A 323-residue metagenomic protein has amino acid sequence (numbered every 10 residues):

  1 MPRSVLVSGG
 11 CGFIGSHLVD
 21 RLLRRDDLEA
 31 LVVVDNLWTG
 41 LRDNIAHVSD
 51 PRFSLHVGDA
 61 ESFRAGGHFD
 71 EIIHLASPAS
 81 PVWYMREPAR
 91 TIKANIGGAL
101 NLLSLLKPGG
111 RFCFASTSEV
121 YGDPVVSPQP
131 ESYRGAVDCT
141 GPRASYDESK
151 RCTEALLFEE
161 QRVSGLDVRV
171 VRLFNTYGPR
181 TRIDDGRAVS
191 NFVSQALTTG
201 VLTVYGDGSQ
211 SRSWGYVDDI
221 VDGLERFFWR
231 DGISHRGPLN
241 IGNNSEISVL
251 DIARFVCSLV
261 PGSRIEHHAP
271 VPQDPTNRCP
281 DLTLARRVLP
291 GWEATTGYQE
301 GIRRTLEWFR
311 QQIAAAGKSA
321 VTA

Functional and structural regions predicted by a protein language model:
M1-T176, E307-Q312, V321-A323: N-terminal Rossmann-like NAD(P)+-binding domain of SDR-like oxidoreductases, especially those catalyzing
G15, S145, S149, T153 (+4 more regions): Hydrophobic (often cysteine-bearing) scaffold residues that line and stabilize catalytic clefts of nucleotide/cofactor
N36, S77, T117, P179 (+3 more regions): Conserved donor-binding loops in enzymes that form glycosidic bonds
S77, I92, T181-R182, S213 (+1 more regions): Nucleotide-sugar-dependent glycosyltransferase donor-binding/catalytic pocket residues
R86-E87, R180-D185: Short, solvent-exposed loop/turn segments at secondary-structure boundaries
A99, V189-S190: Amphipathic alpha-helical segments in well-structured domains
N101, N175, S194-A323: C-terminal substrate-binding subdomain of Rossmann-fold SDR/epimerase-dehydratase oxidoreductases
C152, L156, E160, F192 (+2 more regions): Hydrophobic alpha-helix immediately C-terminal to the catalytic Tyr-X-X-X-Lys motif of short-chain
